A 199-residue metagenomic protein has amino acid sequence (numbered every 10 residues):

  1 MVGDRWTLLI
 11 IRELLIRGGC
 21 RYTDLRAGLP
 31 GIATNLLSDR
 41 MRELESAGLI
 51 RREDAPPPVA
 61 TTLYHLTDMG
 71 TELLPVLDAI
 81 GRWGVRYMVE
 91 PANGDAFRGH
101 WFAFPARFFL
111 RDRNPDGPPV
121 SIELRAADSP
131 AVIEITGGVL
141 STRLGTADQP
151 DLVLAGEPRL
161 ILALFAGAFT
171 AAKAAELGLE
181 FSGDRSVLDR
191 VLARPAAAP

Functional and structural regions predicted by a protein language model:
M1-I32, A47: N-terminal helix-turn-helix DNA-binding core of bacterial DNA-binding proteins
G3, P56-A79: Basic, amphipathic "hinge/linker" alpha-helix immediately C-terminal to the N-terminal HTH DNA-binding motif
L37-A47: Basic amphipathic alpha-helical segments that dock to polyanions
E45, D54-P57: CheY-like receiver
M69-V132, R185-P199: Acidic, aliphatic-rich amphipathic alpha-helical segments
A147-P199: C-terminal interaction segments
